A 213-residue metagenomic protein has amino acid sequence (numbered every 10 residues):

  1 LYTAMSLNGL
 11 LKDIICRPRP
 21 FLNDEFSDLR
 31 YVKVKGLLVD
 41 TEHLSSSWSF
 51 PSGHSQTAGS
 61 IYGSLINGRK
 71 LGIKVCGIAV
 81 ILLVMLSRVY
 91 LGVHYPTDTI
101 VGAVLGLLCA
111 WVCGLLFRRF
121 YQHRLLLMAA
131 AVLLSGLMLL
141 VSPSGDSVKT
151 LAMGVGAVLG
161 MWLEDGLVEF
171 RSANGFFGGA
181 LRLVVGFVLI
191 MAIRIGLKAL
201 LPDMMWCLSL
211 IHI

Functional and structural regions predicted by a protein language model:
Y2-L29: The feature marks cytosolic C-terminal regulatory regions of anion transporters and related permeases
P20, K74, M205-W206: Secondary-structure boundary/capping residues
N23-G196: Membrane-embedded catalytic cores of phosphoryl/pyrophosphoryl-handling enzymes
G196-S209: Extracellular/periplasmic helix-loop-helix junctions in multi-pass membrane proteins
I211-I213: Conserved small/polar residues in nucleotide/adenosyl-binding loops
